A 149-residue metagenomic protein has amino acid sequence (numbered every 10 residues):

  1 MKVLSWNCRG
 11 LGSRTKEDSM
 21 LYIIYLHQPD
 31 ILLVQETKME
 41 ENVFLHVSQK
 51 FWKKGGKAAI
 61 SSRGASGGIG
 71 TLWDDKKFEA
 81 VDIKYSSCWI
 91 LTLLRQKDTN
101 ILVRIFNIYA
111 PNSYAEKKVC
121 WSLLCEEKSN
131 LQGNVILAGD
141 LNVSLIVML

Functional and structural regions predicted by a protein language model:
M1-L137, L145-V147: Short phosphate/oxyanion-binding micro-motifs
